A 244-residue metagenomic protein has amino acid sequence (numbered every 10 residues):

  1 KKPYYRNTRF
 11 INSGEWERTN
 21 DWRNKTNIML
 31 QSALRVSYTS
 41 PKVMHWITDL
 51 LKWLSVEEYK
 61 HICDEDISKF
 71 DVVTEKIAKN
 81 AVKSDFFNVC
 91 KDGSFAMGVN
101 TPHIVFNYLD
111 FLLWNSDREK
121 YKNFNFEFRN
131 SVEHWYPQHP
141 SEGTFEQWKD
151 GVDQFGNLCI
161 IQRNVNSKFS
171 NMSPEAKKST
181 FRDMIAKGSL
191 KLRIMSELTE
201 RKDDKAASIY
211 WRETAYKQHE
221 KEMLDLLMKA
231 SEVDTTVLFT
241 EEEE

Functional and structural regions predicted by a protein language model:
K1-E244: Flexible coil/loop and intrinsically disordered segments
